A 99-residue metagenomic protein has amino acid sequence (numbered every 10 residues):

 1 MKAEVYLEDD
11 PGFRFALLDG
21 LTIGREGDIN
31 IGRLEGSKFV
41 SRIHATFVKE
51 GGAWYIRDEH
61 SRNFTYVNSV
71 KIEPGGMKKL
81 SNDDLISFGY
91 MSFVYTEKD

Functional and structural regions predicted by a protein language model:
M1-L7, P11-F13, E50-G52, Y90-D99: Regulatory inter-domain linker segments that are low-complexity and enriched for serine/threonine/proline
L17-Y90: Forkhead-associated
